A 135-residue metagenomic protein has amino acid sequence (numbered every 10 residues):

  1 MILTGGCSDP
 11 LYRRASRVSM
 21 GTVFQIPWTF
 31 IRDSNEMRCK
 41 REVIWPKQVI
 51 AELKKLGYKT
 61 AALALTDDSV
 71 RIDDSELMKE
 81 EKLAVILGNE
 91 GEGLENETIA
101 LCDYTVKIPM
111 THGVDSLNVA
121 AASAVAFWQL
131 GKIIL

Functional and structural regions predicted by a protein language model:
M1-D68: RNA substrate-binding interface of SAM-dependent RNA methyltransferases
T4-G6, W28-R32, V70, G88-E92 (+2 more regions): Short, surface-exposed, polar/charged, turn-prone segments marking secondary-structure boundaries
P10-F24, N96-L135: Structured adenosyl-cofactor binding patch, chiefly the S-adenosyl-L-methionine
L11, N35-M37, E76, G91 (+1 more regions): Intrinsic disorder/low-complexity detector
K55-L56, M78, I133: Alpha-helix C-cap/termination motif
A61-V114: Active-site/ligand-binding-proximal alpha/beta "capping" segment
